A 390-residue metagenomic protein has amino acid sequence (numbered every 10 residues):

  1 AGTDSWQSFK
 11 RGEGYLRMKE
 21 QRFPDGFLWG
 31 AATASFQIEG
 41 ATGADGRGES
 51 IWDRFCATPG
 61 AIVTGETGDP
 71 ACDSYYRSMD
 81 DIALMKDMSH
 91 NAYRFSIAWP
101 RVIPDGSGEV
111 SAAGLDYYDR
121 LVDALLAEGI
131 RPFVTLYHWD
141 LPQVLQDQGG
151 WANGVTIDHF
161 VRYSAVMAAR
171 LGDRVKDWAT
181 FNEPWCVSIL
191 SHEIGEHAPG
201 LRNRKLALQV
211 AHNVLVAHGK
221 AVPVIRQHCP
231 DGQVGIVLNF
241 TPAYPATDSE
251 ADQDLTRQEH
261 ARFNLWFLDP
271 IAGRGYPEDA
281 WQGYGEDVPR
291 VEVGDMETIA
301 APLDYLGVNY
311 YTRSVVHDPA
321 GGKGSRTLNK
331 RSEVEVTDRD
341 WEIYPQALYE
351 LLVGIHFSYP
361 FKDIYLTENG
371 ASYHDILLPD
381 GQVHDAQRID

Functional and structural regions predicted by a protein language model:
A1-T3: Ala/Thr-enriched low-complexity intrinsically disordered regions
G12-I62, K86, D105-S107, L115-D390: Active-site region of glycoside hydrolase catalytic domains
G26-L28, Y75, A92: A common structural microfeature
V63-R77: Active-site mouth loops of central-metabolism enzymes
R77-A98, A301, Y305: Catalytic domains of carbohydrate-active enzymes, especially glycoside hydrolases
I97-V110: Glycine-rich, proline-tolerant flexible connector loops at the mouths of alpha/beta enzymes
